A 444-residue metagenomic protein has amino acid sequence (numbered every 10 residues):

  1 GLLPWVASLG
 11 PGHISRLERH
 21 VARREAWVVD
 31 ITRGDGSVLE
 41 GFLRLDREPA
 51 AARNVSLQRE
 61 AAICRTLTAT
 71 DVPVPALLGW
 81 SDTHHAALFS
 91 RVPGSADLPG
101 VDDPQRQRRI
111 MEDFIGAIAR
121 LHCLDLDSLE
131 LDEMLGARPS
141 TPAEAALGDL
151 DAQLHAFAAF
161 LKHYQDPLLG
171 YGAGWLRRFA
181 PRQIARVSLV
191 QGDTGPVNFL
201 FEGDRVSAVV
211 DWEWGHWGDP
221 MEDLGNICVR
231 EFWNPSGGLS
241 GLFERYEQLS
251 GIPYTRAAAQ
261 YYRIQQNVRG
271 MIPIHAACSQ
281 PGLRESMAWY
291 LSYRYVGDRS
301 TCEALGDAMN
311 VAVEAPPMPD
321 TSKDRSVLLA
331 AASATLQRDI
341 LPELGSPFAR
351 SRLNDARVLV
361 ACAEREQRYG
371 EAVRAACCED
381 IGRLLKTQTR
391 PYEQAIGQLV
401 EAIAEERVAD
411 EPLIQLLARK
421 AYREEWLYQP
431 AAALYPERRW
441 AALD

Functional and structural regions predicted by a protein language model:
G1-I14: Juxta-kinase regulatory segment immediately upstream of eukaryotic protein kinase catalytic domains
G12-L17, I252-Q260: Short, surface-exposed acidic
R16-D149, H155-L168, I184: ATP-binding pocket architecture of kinase catalytic cores
A22-T32, S37-L43, H85, L121 (+1 more regions): Active-site acidic catalytic loop and adjacent metal/ATP-binding pocket of ATP-dependent phosphoryl transfer enzymes
A51, G195, W233, A258 (+3 more regions): Short, solvent-exposed segments of well-ordered alpha helices
M221-Y254, Q265-S286, Y293-N310: Active-site activation/catalytic loop segments of kinase-like enzymes and analogous catalytic loops in related
D307-A332: Charged, amphipathic alpha-helical linkers/stalks
K323-V358, A363-D444: C-terminal amphipathic alpha-helical interaction region
